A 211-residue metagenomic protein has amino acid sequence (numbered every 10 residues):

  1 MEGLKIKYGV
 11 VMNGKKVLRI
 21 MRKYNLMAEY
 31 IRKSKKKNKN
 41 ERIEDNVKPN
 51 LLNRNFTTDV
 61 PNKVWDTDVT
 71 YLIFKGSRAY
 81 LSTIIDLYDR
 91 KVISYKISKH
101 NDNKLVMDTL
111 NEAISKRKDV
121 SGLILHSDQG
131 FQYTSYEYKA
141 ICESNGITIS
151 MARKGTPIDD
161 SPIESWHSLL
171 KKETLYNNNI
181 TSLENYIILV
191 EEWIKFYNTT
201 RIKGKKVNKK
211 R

Functional and structural regions predicted by a protein language model:
M1, V17, M21, L52 (+11 more regions): Mobile genetic element proteins and their domesticated derivatives, centered on retroelements and DNA transposons
M1-V60, T156, R211: Basic, flexible linker segments flanking DNA-binding modules in nucleic acid-interacting mobile-element proteins
I6-G9, F56-T58, F74-K75, Q129 (+2 more regions): Conserved, non-catalytic sequence blocks in retroelement Pol enzymes and Pol-derived host proteins
N40-E41, S127-Q129, S135-Y136, I149-K171 (+2 more regions): RNase H-like two-metal-ion nuclease catalytic core shared by retroviral integrases and related mobile-element nucleases
T58-I93, K99: An active-site-proximal beta-strand-loop segment
D89-Y95, S150-A152, Y176-N177: Short small-residue beta-strand/loop micro-motif enriched in glycine and branched aliphatics
K96-K118: Active-site beta-loop-alpha junctions of metal-dependent nucleic acid enzymes, especially the RNase H-like/DDE
K139, E143-I147, L169-R211: C-terminal domain-tail junction helix/linker
